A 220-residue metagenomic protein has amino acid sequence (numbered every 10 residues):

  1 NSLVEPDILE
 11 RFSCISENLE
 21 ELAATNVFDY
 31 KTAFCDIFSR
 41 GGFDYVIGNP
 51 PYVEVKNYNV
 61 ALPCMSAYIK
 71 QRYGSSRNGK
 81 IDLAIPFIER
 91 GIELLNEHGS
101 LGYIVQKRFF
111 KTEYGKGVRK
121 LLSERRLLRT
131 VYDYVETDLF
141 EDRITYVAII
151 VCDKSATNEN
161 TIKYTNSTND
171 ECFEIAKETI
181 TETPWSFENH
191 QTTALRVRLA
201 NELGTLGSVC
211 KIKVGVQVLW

Functional and structural regions predicted by a protein language model:
S2-E10, F28-W220: Signature of N6-adenine DNA methyltransferases within the class I
V4-L22: Conserved P-loop NTPase mechanochemical-coupling segment
